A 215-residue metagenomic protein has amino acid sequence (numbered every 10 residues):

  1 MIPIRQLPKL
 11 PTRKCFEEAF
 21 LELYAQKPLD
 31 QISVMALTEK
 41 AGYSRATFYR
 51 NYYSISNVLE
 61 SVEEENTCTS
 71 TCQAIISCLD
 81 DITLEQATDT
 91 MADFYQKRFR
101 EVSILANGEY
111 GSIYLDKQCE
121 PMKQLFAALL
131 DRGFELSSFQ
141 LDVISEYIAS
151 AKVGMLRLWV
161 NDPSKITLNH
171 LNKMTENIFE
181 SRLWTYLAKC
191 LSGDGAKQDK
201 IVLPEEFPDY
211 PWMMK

Functional and structural regions predicted by a protein language model:
M1-K27, Q31, A36: Basic, helix-initiating cap at the start of DNA-binding domains
Q31, S54-L59: Short amphipathic alpha-helical segment with a characteristic S/N-K-E followed by hydrophobic residues
S33-V34, V62-T71: Short, basic, alpha-helical segments at the C-terminal edge of helix-turn-helix-like DNA-binding modules
G42-Y52, K152: Short hydrophobic/aromatic patch on the recognition helix
A74-S103: Hydrophobic alpha-helical connector segments
A87, E109-E135, F139-V153, L183-W184: Amphipathic alpha-helical packing segments from all-alpha helical-bundle domains
N161-K215: C-terminal peripheral helix-coil segments that are non-catalytic and often amphipathic
